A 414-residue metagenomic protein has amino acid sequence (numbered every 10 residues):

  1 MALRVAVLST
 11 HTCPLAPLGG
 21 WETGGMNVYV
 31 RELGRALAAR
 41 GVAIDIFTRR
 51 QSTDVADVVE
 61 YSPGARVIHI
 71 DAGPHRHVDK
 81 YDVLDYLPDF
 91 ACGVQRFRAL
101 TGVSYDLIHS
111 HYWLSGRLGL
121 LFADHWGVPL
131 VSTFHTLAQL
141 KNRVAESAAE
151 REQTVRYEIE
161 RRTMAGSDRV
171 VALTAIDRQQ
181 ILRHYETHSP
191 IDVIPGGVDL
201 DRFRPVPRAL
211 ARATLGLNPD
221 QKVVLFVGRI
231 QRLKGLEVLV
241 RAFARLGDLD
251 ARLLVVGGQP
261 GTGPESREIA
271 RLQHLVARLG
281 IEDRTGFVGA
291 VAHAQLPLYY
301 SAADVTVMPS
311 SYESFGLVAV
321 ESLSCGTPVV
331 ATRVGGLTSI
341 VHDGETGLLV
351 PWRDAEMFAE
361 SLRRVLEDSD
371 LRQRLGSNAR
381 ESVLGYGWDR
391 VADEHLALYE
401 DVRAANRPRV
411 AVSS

Functional and structural regions predicted by a protein language model:
M1-V67, R407: N-terminal subdomain of nucleotide-sugar transferases
V59, R178-L200: Helix-loop-beta element that forms the nucleotide-linked donor phosphate-binding surface in glycosyltransferases
N218-K222, L236, V240-G286: A conserved nucleotide-sugar
A290-V291, L298-A303: Short alpha-helical donor nucleotide-sugar binding micro-motif in glycosyltransferases
S311: Aromatic "clamp/platform" in nucleotide-sugar-dependent glycosyltransferases that forms part of the donor/acceptor
A319, P328-A331, V341: Short hydrophobic beta-strand element within catalytic cores of glycosyltransferases and related nucleotide-activated
D343-G344, L348-A355, R364-S369: Conserved acidic donor-binding segment of nucleotide-sugar-dependent glycosyltransferases
M357, R364, L371-G385, A397 (+1 more regions): A short, well-ordered alpha-helix in the C-terminal region of glycosyltransferases
